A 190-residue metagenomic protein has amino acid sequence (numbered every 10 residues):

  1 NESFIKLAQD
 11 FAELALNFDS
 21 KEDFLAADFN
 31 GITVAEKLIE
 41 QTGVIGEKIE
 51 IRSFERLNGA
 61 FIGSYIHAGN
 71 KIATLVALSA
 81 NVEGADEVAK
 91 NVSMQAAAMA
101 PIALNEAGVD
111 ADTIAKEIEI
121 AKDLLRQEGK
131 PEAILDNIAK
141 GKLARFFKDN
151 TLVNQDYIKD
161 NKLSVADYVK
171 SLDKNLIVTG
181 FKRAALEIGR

Functional and structural regions predicted by a protein language model:
N1-R190: N-terminal assembly/interaction segments in proteins that build large macromolecular machines
